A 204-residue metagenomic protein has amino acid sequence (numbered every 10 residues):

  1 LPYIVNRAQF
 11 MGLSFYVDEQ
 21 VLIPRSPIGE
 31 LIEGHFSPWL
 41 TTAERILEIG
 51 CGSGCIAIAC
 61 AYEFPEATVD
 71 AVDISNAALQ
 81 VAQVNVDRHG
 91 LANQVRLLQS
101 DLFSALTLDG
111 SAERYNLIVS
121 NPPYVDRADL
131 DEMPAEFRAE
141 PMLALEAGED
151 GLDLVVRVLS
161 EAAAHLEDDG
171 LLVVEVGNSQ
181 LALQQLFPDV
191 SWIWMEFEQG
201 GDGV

Functional and structural regions predicted by a protein language model:
L1-P65, V72-V81, E198: SAM-dependent Rossmann-like transferase core, predominantly class I methyltransferases with a strong bias toward
E33, E66-T68, V72-V204: S-adenosylmethionine
